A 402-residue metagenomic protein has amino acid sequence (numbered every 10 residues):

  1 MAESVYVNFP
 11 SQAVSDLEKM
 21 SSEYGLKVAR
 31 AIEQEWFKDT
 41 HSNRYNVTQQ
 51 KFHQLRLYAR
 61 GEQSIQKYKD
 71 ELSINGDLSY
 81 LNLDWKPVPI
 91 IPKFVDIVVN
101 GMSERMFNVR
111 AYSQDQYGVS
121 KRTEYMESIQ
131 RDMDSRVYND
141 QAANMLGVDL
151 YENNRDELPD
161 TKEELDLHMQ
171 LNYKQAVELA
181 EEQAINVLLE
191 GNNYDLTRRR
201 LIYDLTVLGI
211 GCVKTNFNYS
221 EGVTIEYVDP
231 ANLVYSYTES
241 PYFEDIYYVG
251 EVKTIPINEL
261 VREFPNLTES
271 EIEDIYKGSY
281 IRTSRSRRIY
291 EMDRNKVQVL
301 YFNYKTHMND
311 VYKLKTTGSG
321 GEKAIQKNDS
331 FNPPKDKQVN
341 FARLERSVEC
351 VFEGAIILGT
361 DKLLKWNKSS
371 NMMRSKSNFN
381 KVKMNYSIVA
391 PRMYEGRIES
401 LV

Functional and structural regions predicted by a protein language model:
M1-M384, M393: Extended, helix-rich architectural segments
I388: Active-site cores of enzymes that catalyze phosphoryl transfer or operate on phosphate-rich substrates
R392-V402: Short, intrinsically disordered, charge-balanced linker/junction segments flanking boundaries in proteins
